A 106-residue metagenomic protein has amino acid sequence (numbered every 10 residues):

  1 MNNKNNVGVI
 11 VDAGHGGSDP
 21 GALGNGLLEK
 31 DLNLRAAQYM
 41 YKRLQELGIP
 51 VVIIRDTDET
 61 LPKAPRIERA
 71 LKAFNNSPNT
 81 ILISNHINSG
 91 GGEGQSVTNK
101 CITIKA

Functional and structural regions predicted by a protein language model:
M1-A106: Catalytic-core regions of hydrolytic enzymes
